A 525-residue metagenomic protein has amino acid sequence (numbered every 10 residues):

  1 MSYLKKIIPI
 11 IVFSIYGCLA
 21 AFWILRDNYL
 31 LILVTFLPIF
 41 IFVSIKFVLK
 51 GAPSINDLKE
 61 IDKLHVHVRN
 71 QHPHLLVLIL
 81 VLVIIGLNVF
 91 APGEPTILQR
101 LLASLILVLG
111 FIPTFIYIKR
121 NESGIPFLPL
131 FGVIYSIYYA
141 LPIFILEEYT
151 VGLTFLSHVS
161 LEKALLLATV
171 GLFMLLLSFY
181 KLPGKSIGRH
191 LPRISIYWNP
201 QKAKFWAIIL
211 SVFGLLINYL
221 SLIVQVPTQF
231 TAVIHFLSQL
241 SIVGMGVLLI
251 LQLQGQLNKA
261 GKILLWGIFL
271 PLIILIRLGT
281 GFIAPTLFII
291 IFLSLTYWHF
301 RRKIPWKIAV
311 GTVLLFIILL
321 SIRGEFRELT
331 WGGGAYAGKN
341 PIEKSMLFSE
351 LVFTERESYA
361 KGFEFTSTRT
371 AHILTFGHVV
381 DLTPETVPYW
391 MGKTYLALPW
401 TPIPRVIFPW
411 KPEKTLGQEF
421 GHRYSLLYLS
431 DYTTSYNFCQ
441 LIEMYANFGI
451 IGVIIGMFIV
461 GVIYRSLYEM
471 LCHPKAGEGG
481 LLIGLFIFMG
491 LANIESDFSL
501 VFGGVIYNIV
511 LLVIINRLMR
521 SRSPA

Functional and structural regions predicted by a protein language model:
M1-H190, I290-W306, V310-I317, N508-V513: N-terminal "leader" segments that precede or initiate the main folded domain
S2, K50-N56, Q254-A260, F300-I308 (+2 more regions): Membrane-interface junctions at the ends of membrane-embedded or membrane-associated helices
S14-L19, V81-I85, L109-G110, V243-L248 (+5 more regions): Hydrophobic, membrane-inserted alpha-helices
A20, Y432-A525: Hydrophobic alpha-helical segments
V108-T114, G244-Q254, I455-E469: Hydrophobic, aromatic-rich transmembrane alpha-helices and their immediate juxtamembrane boundary segments
Y149-L156, L176-G333: Membrane-embedded catalytic interface detector for glycan/lipid assembly enzymes
V310-E413: Aromatic-rich transmembrane-lumenal/periplasmic boundary elements in polytopic membrane proteins
P399-Y436, Q440: Membrane-interfacial catalytic/cofactor-binding modules of polytopic membrane enzymes
